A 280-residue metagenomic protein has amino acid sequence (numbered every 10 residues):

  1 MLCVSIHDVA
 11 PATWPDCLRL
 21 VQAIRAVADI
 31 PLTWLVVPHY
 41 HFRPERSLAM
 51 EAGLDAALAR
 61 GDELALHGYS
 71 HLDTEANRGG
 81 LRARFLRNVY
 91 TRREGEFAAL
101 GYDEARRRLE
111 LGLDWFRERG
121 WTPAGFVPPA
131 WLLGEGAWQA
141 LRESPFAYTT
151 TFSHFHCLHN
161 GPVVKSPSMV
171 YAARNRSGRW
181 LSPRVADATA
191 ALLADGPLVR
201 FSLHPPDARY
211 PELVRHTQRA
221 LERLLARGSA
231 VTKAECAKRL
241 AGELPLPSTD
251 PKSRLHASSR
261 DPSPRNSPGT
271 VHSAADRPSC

Functional and structural regions predicted by a protein language model:
M1-E63, V214: Active-site beta->alpha N-cap acidic-glycine motif
S5-H7, T33-V37, A65-H67, F126-V127 (+4 more regions): A cross-family glycoside hydrolase active-site/sugar-binding cleft signature
D16-L20, R46-L54, T150-N160, S177-A190: Alpha-helical scaffolding within the catalytic cores of extracellular/periplasmic polymer-degrading hydrolases
A28, L32-V36, L198, L203-S258 (+1 more regions): C-terminal domain-boundary segment and adjacent tail
L35-A137, F201: Metal-dependent polysaccharide deacetylase catalytic core of the NodB/CE4 family, i.e., the active-site-bearing domain
A98-M169, R209, L213-R215, H272: Catalytic domains of cell-wall/extracellular-matrix polysaccharide-remodeling enzymes, centered on de-N-acetylation
S168-A208: A conserved mid-domain beta-alpha-beta active-site/ligand-binding segment of alpha/beta enzyme cores
T270-P278: Short, intrinsically disordered C-terminal tails of secreted or membrane-associated proteins
